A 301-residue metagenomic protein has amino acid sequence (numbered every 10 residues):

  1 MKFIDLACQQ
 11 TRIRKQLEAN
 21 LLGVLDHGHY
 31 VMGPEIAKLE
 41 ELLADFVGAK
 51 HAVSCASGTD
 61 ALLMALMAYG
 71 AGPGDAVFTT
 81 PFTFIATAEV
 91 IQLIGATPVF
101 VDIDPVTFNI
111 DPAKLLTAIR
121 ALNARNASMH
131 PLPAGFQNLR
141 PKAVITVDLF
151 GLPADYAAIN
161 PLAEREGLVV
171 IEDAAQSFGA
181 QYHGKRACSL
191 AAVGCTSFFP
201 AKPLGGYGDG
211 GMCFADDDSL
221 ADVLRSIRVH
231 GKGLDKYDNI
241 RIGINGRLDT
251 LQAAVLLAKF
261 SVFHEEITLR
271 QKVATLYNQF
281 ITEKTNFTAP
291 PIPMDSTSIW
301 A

Functional and structural regions predicted by a protein language model:
M1-H29, P34: N-terminal "arm"/small-domain region of PLP-dependent enzymes with the aminotransferase-like
E18-L22, E40-A44, L63-A68, L116 (+7 more regions): Solvent-exposed, non-membrane alpha-helical residues enriched in polar/charged side chains
H29-A76, F82, V90-Q92, F100-D102 (+2 more regions): Phosphate-binding glycine-rich loop
I36-E41, A49-K50, A113, R125-L139 (+5 more regions): PLP-dependent aminotransferase class I/II
A44, I91, A163, I281-T282: A generic structural signal for well-ordered alpha-helical segments
V53, F78, V99, V170-I171 (+2 more regions): Structural detector of well-ordered beta-strand residues that form the stable sheet scaffold of enzyme domains
G95: Structured binding elements
V106-G206, M212-F214: Active-site phosphate-binding strand-loop segment of PLP-dependent enzymes
